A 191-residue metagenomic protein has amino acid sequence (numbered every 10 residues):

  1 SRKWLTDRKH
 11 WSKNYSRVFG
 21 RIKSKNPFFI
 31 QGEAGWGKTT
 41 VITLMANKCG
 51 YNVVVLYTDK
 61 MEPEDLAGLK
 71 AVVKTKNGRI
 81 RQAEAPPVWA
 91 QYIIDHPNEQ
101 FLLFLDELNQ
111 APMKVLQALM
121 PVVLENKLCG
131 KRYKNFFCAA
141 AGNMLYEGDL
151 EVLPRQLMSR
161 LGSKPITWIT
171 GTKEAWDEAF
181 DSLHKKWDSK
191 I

Functional and structural regions predicted by a protein language model:
S1-I191: AAA+ P-loop NTPase catalytic core and its hallmark functional loops
